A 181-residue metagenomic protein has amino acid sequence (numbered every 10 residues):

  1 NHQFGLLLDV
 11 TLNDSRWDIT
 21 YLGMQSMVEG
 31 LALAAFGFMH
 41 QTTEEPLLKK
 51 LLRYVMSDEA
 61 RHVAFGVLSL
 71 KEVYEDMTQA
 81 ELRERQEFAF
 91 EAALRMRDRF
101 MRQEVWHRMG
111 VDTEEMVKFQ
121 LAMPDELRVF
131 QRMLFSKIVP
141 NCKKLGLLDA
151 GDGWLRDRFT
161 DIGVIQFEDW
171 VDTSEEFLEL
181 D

Functional and structural regions predicted by a protein language model:
N1-D181: Non-heme di-metal
